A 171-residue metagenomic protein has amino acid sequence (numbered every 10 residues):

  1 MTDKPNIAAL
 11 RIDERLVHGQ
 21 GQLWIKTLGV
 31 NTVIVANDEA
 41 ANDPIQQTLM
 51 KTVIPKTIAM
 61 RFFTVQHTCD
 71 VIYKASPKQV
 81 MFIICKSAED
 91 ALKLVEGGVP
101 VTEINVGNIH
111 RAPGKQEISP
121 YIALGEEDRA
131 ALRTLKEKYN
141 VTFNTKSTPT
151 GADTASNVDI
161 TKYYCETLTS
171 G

Functional and structural regions predicted by a protein language model:
M1-P5, A112-K115: Gly-rich Lys/Arg/Thr-decorated short loops/hinges at beta-loop-alpha junctions or inter-strand turns that position
D3-A59: Long, hydrophobic N-terminal alpha-helical segment
N6-L10, N31-I34, A59-R61, Q79-I83 (+2 more regions): Structural motif
R15, N37-A40, T64-H67, A88 (+2 more regions): Short, ordered loop/turn segments at secondary-structure junctions
Q22-W24, V71-I72, K93-V95, A130-L135: A generic local secondary-structure boundary/capping motif
I45, I72, K93, P113-S119: Short, charged, surface-exposed secondary-structure boundary motifs
F63-G107: Ordered, amphipathic secondary-structure segments that act as subunit-interaction surfaces in large macromolecular
G97, T102-G171: Glycine-rich, aromatic-bearing surface loops/beta-hairpins
